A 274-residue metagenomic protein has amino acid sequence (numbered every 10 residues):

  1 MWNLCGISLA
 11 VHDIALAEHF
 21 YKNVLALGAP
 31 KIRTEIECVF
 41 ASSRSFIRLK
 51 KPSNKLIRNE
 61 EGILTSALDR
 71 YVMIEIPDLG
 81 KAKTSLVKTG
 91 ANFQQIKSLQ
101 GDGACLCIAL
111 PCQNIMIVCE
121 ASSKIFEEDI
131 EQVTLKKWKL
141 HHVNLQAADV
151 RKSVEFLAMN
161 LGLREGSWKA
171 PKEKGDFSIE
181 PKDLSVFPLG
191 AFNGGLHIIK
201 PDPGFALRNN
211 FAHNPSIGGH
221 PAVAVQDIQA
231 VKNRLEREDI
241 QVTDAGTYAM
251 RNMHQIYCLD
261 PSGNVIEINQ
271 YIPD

Functional and structural regions predicted by a protein language model:
M1-S53, Q146-G195: Core segments of cupin and vicinal oxygen chelate
N3-H12, C38-A41, R58-K88, A104-A109 (+4 more regions): Vicinal oxygen chelate
L4, I47-L49, D69, M116 (+4 more regions): Short, structured motif recognition centered on aromatic/hydrophobic residues
S45-R48, L56-I57, Q113-M116, A206 (+1 more regions): Short, charged/polar, Gly/Pro-enriched secondary-structure boundary elements
K50-P52, A121, I199-P201, Y271: Generic beta-structure capping elements
N54-E60, K124-I130, E173-D176, P203-N209: A short, acidic/glycine-rich surface segment
K83-K136, W168-K172, V223, K232-D274: Vicinal oxygen chelate
R151-V154, A158-Y248: Structured core of small recognition/catalytic domains
